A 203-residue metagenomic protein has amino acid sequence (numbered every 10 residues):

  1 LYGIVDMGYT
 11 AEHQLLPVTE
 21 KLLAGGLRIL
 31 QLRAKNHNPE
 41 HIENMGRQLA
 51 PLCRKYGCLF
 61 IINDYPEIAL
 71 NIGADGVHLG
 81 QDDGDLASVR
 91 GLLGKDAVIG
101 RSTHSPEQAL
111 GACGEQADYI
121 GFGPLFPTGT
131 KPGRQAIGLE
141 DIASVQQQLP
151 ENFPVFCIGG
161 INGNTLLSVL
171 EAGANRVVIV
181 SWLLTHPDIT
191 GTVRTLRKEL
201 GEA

Functional and structural regions predicted by a protein language model:
L1-G84, G91-D118, R134-I137, S144 (+4 more regions): Conserved N-terminal beta1-alpha1 strand-loop-helix module at the mouth
F126-T128: A short, flexible beta-alpha/helix-coil linker loop
K131: A short acidic, glycine-rich active-site loop that binds or catalyzes chemistry on phosphate/adenosine moieties
R176: C-terminal binding/interaction regions
